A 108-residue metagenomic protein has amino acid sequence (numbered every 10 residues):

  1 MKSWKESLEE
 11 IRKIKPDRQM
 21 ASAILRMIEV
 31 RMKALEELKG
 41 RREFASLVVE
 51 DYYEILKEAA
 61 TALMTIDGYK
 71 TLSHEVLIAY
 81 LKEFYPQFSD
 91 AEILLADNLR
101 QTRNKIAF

Functional and structural regions predicted by a protein language model:
M1-F108: Terminal alpha-helical segments
